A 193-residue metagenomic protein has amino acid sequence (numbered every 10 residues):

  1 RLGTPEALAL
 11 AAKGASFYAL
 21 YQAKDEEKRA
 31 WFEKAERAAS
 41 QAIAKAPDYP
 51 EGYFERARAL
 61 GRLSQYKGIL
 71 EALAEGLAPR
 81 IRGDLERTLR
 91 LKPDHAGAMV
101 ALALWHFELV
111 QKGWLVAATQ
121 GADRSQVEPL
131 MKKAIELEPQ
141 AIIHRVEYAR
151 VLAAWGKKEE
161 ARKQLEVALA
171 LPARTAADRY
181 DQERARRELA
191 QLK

Functional and structural regions predicted by a protein language model:
L2-P5, D48-P50: Structural motif
A7-L8, G52, A98, H144 (+1 more regions): TPR alpha-solenoid repeat register
K13-D48, R58-D94, L104-L137, R174 (+1 more regions): Short coil/linker segments at helix-helix boundaries
E55, A101-L104, E147: Short, well-ordered beta-to-alpha junction loops that form the rim of enzyme active sites and present histidine/acidic
I142-E147, A154, R162-K193: Terminal, low-structured helical/coil segments at or just beyond the last alpha-helical repeat
